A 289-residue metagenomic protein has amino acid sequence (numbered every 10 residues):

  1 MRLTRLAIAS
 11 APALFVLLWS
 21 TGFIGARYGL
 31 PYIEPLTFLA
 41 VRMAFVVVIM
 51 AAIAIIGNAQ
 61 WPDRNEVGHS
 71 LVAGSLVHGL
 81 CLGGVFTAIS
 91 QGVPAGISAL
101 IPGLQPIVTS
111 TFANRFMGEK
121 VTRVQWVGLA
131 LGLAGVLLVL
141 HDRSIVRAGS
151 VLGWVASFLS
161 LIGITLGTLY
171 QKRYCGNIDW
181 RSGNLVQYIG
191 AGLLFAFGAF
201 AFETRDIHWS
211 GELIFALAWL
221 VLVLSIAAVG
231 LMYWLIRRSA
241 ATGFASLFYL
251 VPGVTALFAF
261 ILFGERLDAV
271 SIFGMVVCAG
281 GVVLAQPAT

Functional and structural regions predicted by a protein language model:
M1-A40, V146-R173, A191-L193: Glycine-/small-residue-enriched transmembrane alpha-helix faces in small-molecule transporters and effluxers
L18, G22-F23, A51-P102, S110 (+2 more regions): Specific transmembrane alpha-helical segments of multi-pass solute transporters/efflux pumps, especially DMT/EamA
S20, A44-V48, L133, T165 (+3 more regions): Small-residue-rich packing faces within the transmembrane alpha-helices of Major Facilitator Superfamily
T37-V48, V77, L82, F86-K120 (+3 more regions): Specific alpha-helical transmembrane segments that line the substrate/conduction pathway and gating interfaces
L39-V41, I97-L104, Y170-L193, L222-I261: Helix-helix packing/entry segments at the starts of transmembrane helices
M50, F112, V121-D142, F195 (+3 more regions): Hydrophobic transmembrane alpha-helices of multi-pass small-molecule transport proteins
M50, T109-T111, R115, V146-E203 (+1 more regions): Transmembrane alpha-helical segments that form core, pore/gating elements of small-molecule transporters/exporters
N65-G74, V121-L133, G153-W154, I178-Y188: Cytoplasmic-side transmembrane-helix entry/capping segments in multi-pass membrane proteins
